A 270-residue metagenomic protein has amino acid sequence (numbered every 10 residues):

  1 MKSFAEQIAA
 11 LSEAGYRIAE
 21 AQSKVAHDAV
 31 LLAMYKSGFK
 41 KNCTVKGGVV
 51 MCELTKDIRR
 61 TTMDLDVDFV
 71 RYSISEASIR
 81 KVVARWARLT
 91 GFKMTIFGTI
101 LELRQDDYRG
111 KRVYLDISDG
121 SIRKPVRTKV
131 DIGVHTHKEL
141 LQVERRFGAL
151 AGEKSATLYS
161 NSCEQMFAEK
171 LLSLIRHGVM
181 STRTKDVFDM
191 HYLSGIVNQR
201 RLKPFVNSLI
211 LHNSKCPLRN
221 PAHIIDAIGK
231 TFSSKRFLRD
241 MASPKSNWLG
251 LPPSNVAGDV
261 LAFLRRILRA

Functional and structural regions predicted by a protein language model:
M1-C43, E53-A270: Structured mid-to-C-terminal alpha-helical surface segments
V45-V49: Glycine-rich beta-strand-to-loop/alpha-helix junction loops that act as flexible
